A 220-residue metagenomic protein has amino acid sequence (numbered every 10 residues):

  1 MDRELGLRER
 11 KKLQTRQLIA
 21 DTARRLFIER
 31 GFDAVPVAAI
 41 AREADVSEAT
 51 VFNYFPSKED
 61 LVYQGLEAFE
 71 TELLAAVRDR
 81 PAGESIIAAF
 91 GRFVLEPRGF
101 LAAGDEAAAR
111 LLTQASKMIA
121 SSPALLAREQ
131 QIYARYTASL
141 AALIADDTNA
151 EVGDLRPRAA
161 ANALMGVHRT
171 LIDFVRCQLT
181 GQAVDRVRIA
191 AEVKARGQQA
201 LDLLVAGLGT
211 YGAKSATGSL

Functional and structural regions predicted by a protein language model:
M1-R30, A34-V46: Basic, helix-initiating cap at the start of DNA-binding domains
G6, R30-F32, D45, F52-Q64 (+1 more regions): HTH DNA-binding helix-turn interface
T15, F69, V94, I132-Y136 (+1 more regions): Hydrophobic/aromatic residues within well-ordered alpha-helical segments
I19-F27, L73, F90, E129: Short hydrophobic clusters on alpha-helical segments that form packing/core surfaces in small helical domains
Q64, T71-A115: Hydrophobic alpha-helical connector segments
R110-A138, A150-E151, A190: Short secondary-structure transition hinges
A134-A160, G181, G212: Hydrophobic alpha-helical bundle segments that form small-molecule/ligand-binding pockets
D173, C177-L220: C-terminal peripheral helix-coil segments that are non-catalytic and often amphipathic
